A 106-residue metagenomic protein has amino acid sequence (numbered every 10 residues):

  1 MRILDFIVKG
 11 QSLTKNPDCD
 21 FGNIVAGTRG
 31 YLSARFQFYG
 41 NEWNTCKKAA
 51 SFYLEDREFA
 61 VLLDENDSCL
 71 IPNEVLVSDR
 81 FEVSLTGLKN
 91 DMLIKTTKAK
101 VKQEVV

Functional and structural regions predicted by a protein language model:
M1-V106: N-terminal assembly/attachment segments of tailed bacteriophage virion structural proteins
